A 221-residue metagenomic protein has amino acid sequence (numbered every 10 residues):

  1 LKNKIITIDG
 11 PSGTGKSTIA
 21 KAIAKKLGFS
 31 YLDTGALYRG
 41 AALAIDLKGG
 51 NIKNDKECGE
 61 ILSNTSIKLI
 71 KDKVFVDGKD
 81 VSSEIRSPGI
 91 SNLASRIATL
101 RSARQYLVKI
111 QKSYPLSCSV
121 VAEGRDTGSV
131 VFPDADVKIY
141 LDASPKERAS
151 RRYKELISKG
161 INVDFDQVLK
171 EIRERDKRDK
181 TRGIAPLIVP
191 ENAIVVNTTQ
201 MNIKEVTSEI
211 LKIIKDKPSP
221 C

Functional and structural regions predicted by a protein language model:
I6-I8: Hydrophobic anchor at the beta1->P-loop junction of P-loop NTPases
P11: P-loop (Walker A) phosphate-binding loop of NTP-binding proteins
T14: ATP-binding Walker
S17: Walker A/P-loop
K26-P88: N-terminal phosphate/diphosphate-binding loop that engages ATP/GTP or pyrophosphate donors across diverse enzyme folds
V76, D80-S82, S91, Y153-K159 (+1 more regions): NTP-dependent small-molecule kinase module
S82-A94, A98-K159: ATP-dependent NMP and nucleoside kinases share a basic, alpha-helical "lid"
